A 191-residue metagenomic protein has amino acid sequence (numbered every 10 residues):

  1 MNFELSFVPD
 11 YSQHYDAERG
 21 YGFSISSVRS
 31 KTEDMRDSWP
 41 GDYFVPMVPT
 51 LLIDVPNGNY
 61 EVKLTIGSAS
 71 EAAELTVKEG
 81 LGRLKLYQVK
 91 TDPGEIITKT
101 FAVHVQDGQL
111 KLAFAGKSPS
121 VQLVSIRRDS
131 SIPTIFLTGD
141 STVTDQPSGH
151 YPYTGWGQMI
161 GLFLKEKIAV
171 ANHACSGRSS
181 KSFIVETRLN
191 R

Functional and structural regions predicted by a protein language model:
M1-S148, P152-G157, H173: Compositionally biased, intrinsically disordered or flexible polar/acidic segments
I126, I160-G161, N190-R191: Short, flexible, glycine/charge-rich loop motifs used to bind or transfer phosphoryl groups or to couple energy/partner
G155-K167: A short, Lys/Arg-enriched amphipathic alpha-helix followed by its capping loop at the start of a domain
E166-K181: A short beta-strand-loop structural module common to alpha/beta enzyme folds
S182-R191: Oxyanion-hole/transition-state-stabilizing segment in secreted/luminal serine hydrolases and related acyltransferases
